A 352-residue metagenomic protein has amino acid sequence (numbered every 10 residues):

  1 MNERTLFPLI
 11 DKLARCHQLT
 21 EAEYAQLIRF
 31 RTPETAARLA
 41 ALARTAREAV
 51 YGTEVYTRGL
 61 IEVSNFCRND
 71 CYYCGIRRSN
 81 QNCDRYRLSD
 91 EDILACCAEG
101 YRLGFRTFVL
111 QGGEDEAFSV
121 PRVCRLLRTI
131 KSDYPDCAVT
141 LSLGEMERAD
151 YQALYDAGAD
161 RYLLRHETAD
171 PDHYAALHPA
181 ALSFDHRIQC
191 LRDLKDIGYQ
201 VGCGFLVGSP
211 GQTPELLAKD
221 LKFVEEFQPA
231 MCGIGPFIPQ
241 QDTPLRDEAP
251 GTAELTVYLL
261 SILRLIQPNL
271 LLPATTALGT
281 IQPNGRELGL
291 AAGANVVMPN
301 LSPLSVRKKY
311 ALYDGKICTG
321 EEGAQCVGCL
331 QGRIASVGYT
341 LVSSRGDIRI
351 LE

Functional and structural regions predicted by a protein language model:
M1-P33, Y101, E225-E352: Auxiliary Fe-S-binding modules of radical SAM enzymes
C16, A43, C71, L110 (+5 more regions): Conserved, mostly hydrophobic/aromatic
Q18-V55: An N-cap/entry alpha-helix motif that binds or orients negatively charged groups
Y51-D92: Canonical Radical SAM [4Fe-4S] cluster-binding loop centered on the CxxxCxxC motif and its immediate flanking residues
G59, C97, C124-R128, Y151 (+6 more regions): Generic structural signal for well-ordered alpha-helices, preferentially at hydrophobic/aromatic core positions
N65, E114-S119, A180, G208-T213 (+3 more regions): Short, small-residue-enriched loops and turns at beta-alpha junctions that line or gate enzyme active sites
R78-L94, G100-P121, L126-L191, Q200-V207 (+1 more regions): Core AdoMet radical
E147-L154, P210-V224, T280-A291: Catalytic cores of alpha/beta
